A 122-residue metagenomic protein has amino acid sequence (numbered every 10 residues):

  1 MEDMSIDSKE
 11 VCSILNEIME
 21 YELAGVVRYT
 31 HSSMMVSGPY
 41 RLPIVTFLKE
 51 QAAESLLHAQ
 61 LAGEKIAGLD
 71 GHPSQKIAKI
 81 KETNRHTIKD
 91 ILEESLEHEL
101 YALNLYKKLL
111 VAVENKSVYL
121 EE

Functional and structural regions predicted by a protein language model:
M1-E122: Iron-associated oxidoreductase/ferritin-like identity signal
